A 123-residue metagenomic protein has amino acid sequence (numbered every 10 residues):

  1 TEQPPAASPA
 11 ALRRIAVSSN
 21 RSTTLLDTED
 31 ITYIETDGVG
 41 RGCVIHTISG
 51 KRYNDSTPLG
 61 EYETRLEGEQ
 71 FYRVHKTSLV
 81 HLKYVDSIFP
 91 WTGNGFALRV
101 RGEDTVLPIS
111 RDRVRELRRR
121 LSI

Functional and structural regions predicted by a protein language model:
T1-V106: Conserved binding/recognition cores within well-folded domains
E116-I123: C-terminal output/interaction extensions
